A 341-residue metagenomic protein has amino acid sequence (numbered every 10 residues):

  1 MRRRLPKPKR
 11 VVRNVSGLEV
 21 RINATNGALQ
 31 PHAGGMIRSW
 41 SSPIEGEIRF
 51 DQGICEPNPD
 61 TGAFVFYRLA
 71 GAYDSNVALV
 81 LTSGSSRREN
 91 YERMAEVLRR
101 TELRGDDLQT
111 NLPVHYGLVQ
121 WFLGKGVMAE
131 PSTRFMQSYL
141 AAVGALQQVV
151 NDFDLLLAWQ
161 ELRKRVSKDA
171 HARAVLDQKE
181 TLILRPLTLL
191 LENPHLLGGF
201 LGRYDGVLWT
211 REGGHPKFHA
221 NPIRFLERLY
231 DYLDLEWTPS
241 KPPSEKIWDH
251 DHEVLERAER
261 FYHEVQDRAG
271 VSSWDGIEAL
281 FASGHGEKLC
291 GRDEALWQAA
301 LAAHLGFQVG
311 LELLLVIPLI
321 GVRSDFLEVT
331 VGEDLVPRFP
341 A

Functional and structural regions predicted by a protein language model:
M1-P340: Catalytic cores of soluble metabolic enzymes centered on carboxylation/carboxyl-transfer
